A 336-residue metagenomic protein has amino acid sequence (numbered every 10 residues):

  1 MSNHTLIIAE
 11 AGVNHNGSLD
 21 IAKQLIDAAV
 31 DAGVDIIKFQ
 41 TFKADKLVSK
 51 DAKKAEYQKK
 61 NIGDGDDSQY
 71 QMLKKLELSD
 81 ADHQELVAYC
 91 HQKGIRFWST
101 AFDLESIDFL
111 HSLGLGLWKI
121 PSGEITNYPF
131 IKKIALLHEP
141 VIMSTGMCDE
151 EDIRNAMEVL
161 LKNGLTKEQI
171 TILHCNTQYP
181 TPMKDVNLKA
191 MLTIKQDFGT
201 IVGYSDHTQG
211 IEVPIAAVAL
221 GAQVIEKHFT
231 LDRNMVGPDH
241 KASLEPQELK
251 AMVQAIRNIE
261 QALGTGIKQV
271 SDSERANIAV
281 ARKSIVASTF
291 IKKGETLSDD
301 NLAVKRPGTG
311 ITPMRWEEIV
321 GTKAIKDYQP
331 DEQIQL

Functional and structural regions predicted by a protein language model:
M1-L336: Catalytic cores and adjacent flexible loops of soluble metabolic enzymes that perform enolate/carbanion chemistry on
